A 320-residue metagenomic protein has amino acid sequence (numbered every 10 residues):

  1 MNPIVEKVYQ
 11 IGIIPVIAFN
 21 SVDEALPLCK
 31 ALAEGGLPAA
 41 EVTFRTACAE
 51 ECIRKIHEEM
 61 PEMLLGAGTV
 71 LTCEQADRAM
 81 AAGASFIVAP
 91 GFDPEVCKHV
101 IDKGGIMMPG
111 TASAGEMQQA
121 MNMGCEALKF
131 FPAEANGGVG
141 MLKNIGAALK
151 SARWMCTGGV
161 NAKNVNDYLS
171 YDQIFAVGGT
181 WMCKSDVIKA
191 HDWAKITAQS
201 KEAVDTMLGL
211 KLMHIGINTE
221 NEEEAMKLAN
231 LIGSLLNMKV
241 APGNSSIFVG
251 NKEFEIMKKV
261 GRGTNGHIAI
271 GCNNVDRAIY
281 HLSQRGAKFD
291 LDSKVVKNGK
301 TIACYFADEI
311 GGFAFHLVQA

Functional and structural regions predicted by a protein language model:
I4-A18, V204-A229, G263-I270: N-terminal beta-strand motif that seeds the catalytic metal site of vicinal oxygen chelate
P15, L32, A79, L128 (+2 more regions): Conserved, mostly hydrophobic/aromatic
V16-A18, A39-T46, M63-L71, A84-F92 (+4 more regions): Catalytic beta/alpha-barrel core
L28, T72-A82, G115-M123, G140 (+1 more regions): Catalytic cores of alpha/beta
R45-A47, G216-F254, Q284, K297-I302: Core segments of cupin and vicinal oxygen chelate
P90-V96, K129-V139, Q173-I196: Glycine-rich phosphate-binding active-site loops on the catalytic face of alpha/beta enzymes
V100-G105, D186-G209: C-terminal helical cap(s) of enzyme catalytic domains, especially alpha/beta-barrels
K252-K258, S283-A320: Vicinal oxygen chelate
